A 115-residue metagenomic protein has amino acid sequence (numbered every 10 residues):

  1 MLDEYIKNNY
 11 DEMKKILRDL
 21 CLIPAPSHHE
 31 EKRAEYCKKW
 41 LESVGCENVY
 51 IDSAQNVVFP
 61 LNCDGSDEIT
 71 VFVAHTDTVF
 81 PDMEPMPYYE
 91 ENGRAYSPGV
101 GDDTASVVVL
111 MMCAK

Functional and structural regions predicted by a protein language model:
M1-I23: N-terminal hydrophobic or amphipathic helices/low-complexity stretches enriched in small/hydrophobic/Pro/Gly
L2, I23-S27, Y96-V100: Second-shell loop/turn segments in exported
Y5, Y10, Y36, Y50 (+2 more regions): Sequence-level detector for tyrosine residue identity
Y5-I6, V44, V73-H75: Sparse, context-dependent recognition of short Cys/His-centered cofactor- or disulfide-binding micro-motifs
I6, Y10-M13, E30, A34 (+1 more regions): Generic structural signal for well-ordered, non-membrane alpha-helical segments in soluble metabolic enzymes
K7, M13, D64-S66, E91: N-terminal hydrophobic alpha-helix used for membrane targeting or insertion
I16-D19, A25-E68: A non-catalytic alpha/beta surface segment that caps or lines the substrate-entry region of metallo-dependent hydrolase
S66-K115: Active-site metal-coordination/substrate-binding segment of hydrolases, especially metallo-dependent peptidases
